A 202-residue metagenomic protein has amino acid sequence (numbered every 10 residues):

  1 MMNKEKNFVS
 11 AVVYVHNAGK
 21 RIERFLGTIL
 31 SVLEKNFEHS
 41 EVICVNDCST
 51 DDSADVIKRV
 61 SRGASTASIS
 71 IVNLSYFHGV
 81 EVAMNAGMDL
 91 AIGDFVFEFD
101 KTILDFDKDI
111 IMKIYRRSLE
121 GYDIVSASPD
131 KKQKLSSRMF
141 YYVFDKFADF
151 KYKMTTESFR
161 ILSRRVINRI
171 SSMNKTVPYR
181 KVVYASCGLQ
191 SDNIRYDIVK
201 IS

Functional and structural regions predicted by a protein language model:
M1-S31: N-proximal low-complexity "stem/linker" segments adjacent to membrane-targeting elements
R21-E23, D51-V60: Acidic helix N-cap motif at the loop->helix transition within catalytic regions of sugar-transfer enzymes
E38-C48, V72-N73: Short beta-strand/loop segment that forms part of the nucleotide-sugar
N46-D55, I103-L104: A conserved acidic beta->alpha catalytic loop
L74-A91, D109-K113: Glycine-rich, basic loop-to-helix element that forms the pyrophosphate-binding segment of sugar-nucleotide handling
V96: Short aromatic/hydrophobic "clamp" motif used to bind/position activated sugar donors
D109-Q133: Conserved donor NDP-sugar-binding/catalytic core segment of glycosyltransferases
R164-S202: Catalytic donor/gating beta->alpha subdomain of glycosyltransferases that bind UDP-sugars
